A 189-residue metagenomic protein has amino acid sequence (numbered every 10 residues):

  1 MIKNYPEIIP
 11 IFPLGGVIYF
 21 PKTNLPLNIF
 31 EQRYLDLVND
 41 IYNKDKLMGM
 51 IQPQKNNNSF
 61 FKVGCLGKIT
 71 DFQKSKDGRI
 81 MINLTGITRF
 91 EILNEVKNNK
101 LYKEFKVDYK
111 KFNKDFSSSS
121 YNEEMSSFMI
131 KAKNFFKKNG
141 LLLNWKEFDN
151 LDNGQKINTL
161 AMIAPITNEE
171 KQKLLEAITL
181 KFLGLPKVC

Functional and structural regions predicted by a protein language model:
M1-C189: N-terminal low-complexity, acidic/polar interaction/targeting segments
